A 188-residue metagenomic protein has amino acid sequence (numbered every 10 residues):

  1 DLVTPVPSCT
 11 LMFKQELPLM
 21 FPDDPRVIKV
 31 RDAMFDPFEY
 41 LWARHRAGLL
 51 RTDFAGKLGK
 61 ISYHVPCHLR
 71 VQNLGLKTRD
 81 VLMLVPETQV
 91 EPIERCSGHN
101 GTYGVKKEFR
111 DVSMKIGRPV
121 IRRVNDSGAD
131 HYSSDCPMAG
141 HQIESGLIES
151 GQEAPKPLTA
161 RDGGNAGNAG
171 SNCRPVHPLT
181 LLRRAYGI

Functional and structural regions predicted by a protein language model:
D1-I188: Iron-sulfur cluster-binding electron-transfer modules in prokaryotic oxidoreductases
